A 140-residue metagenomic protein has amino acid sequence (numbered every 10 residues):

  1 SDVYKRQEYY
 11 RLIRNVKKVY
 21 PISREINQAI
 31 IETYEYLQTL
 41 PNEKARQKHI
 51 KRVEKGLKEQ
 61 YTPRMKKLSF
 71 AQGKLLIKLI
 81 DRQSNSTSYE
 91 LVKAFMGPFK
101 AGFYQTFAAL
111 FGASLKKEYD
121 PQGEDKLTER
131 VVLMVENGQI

Functional and structural regions predicted by a protein language model:
V3-Y4: Short, small-residue-biased leader/transition segments that mark boundaries at the very start of proteins
E8, N27-Q28, D120: N-terminal leader/auxiliary helical segments
Y10, R14-I22: Cell wall/extracellular polymer interaction/catalysis modules
P21, A45, H49, F95 (+1 more regions): Conserved aromatic-histidine-acidic binding/catalytic patches
P21, E25, G123: Short, contiguous, pocket-lining structural segments that sit at or immediately flank catalytic/ligand-binding sites
I22, T39-E43, K116, I140: Intrinsically disordered or highly flexible coil/loop and linker segments, enriched in small and charged/polar residues
E25-E90: Mid-length scaffold segments of soluble, non-membrane domains
K74, I80-I140: Amphipathic, charged alpha-helical segments and their helix-to-coil junctions in extracytoplasmic/peripheral assemblies
